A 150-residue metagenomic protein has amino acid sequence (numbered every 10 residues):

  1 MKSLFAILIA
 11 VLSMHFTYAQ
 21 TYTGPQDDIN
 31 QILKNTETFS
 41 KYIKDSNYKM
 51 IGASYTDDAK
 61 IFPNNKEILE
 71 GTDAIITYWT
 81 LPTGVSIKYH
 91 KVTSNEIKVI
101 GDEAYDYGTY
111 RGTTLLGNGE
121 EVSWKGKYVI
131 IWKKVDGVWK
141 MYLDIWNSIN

Functional and structural regions predicted by a protein language model:
M1-T23: Bacterial Sec-dependent N-terminal signal peptides
T17-D57: Short, low-complexity N-terminal intrinsically disordered segments enriched in polar/charged residues
Q20-T23, G117-V122: A short acidic/glycine-rich loop-to-helix N-cap element
F39, I51-G52, A59, G71 (+3 more regions): Hydrophobic pocket/interface hotspot
I43, A59-E70, L81-V85: A short gly/proline-enriched turn/hairpin at secondary-structure junctions
Y55, N65, T109-Y110, I145: A mature extracytoplasmic/lumenal domain signature
T80-E120: Surface-exposed, charged secondary-structure patches
K125-I149: Short beta-strand edge/turn micro-motifs at domain boundaries
